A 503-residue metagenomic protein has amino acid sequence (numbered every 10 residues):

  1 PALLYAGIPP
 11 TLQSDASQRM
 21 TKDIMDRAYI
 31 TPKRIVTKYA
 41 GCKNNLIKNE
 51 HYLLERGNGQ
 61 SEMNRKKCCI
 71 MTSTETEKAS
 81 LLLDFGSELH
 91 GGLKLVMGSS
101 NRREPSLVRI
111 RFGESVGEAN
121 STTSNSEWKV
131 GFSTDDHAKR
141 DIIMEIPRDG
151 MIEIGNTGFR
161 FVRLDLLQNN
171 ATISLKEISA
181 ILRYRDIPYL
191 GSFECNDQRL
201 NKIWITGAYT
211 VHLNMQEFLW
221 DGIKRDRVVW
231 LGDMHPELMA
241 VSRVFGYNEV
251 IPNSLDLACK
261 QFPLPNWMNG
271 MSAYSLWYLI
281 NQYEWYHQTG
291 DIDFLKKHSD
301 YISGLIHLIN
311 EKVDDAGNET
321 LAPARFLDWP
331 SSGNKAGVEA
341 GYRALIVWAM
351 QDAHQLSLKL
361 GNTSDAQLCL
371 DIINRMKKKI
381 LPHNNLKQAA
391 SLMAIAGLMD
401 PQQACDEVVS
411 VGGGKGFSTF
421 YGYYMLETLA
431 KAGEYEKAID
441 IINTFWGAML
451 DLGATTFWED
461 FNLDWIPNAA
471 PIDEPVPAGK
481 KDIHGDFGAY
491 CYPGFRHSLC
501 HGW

Functional and structural regions predicted by a protein language model:
A2-E217, D233, E249-S254, D293 (+1 more regions): Extracellular/oxidizing-compartment recognition motifs
N49, I223-R225, V229: Glycine/proline-enriched, intrinsically flexible loops and inter-domain linkers
T76-K78, I223, A336: Short, solvent-exposed coil/turn segments
F85, I152, R227, V241 (+1 more regions): Short, charged/polar micro-motifs that form catalytic or ligand-binding hotspots
K94, R183, Q198, K224-R225 (+3 more regions): Short capping/connector residues at structural and topological boundaries
Q216-D221, D365: Surface-exposed patches in mature extracellular/periplasmic domains of secreted proteins
L231-P236, A240-W503: Active-site core of glycosidic bond-cleaving carbohydrate-active enzymes
